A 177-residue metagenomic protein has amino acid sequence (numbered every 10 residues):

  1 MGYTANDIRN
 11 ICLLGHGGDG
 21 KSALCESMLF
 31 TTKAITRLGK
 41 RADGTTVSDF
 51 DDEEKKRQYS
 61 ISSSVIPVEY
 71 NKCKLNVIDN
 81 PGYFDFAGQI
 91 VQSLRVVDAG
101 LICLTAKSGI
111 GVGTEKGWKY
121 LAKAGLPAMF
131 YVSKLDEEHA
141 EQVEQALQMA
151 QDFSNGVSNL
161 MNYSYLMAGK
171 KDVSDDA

Functional and structural regions predicted by a protein language model:
M1-L104, S108-I110, S154, S158-L160: P-loop NTPase switch module centered on the Walker A-proximal segment
C25-E26, K40, G88-I90, T114-E115 (+2 more regions): Short acidic, glycine/serine/threonine-rich loops at helix termini
A42-D43, W118, S164-A168: Residue-level signal for alpha-helical context at structural boundaries
S48-D52, G117, V173-S174: Short amphipathic alpha-helical patches
P67, K134, Y163-S164: Residue-level "edge-of-site" marker
L94, A99-L160: Conserved C-terminal guanine-recognition region of P-loop GTPase G domains, centered on the G4
V157-A177: Alpha-helical transmembrane helix bundles of large polytopic membrane transport and channel proteins
